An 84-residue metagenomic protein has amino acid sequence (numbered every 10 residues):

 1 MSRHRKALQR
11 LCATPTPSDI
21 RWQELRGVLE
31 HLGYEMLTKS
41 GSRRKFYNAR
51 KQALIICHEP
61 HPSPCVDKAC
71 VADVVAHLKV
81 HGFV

Functional and structural regions predicted by a protein language model:
M1-S40, A49-V84: Basic nucleic-acid-binding interfaces
